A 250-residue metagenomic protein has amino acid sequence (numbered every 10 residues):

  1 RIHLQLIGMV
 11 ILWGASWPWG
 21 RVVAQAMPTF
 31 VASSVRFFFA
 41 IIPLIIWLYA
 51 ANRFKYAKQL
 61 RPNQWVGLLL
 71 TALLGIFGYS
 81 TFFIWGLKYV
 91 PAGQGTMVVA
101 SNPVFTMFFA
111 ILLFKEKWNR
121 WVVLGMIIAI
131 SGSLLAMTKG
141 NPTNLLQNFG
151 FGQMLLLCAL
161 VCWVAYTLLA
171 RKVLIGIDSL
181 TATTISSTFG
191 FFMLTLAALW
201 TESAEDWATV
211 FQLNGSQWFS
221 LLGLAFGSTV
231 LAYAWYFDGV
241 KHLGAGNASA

Functional and structural regions predicted by a protein language model:
R1-S34, L145-K172, M193-L196: Glycine-/small-residue-enriched transmembrane alpha-helix faces in small-molecule transporters and effluxers
L12, S16-W17, I45-V99, L135 (+1 more regions): Specific transmembrane alpha-helical segments of multi-pass solute transporters/efflux pumps, especially DMT/EamA
P18-T29, Y56-A57, W85-K88, M137-F149 (+2 more regions): Membrane-interface helix termini and inter-helical loops of multi-pass transporters
A26-G78, P103-T106, V161-L169, T184-E205 (+1 more regions): Transmembrane alpha-helices of multi-pass small-molecule transport proteins
V31-I42, S80-V122, A159, A245-A250: Specific alpha-helical transmembrane segments that line the substrate/conduction pathway and gating interfaces
S33-V35, I76, S80, A92-S101 (+2 more regions): Helix-helix packing/entry segments at the starts of transmembrane helices
L44, F109, W118-G140, L194: Hydrophobic transmembrane alpha-helices of multi-pass small-molecule transport proteins
N63-L70, W118-I130, I177-I185: Cytoplasmic-side transmembrane-helix entry/capping segments in multi-pass membrane proteins
